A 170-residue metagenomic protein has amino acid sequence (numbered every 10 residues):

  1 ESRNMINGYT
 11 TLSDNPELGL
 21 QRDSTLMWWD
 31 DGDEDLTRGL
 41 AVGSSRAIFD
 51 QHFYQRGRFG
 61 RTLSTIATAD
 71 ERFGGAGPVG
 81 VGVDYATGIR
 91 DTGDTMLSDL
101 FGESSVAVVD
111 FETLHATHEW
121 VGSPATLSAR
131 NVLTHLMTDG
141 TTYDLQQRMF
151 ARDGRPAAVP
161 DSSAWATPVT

Functional and structural regions predicted by a protein language model:
E1-R3: Beta-edge loop/turn motif
M5, T10-T170: C-terminal and late-domain segments of enzyme folds
